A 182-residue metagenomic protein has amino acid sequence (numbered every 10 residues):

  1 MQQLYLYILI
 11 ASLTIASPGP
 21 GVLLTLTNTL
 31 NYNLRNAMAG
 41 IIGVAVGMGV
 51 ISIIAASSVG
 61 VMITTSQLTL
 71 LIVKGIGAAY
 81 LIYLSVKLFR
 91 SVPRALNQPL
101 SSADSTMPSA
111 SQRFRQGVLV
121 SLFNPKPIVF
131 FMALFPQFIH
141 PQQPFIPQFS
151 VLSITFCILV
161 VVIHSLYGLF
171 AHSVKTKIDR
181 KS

Functional and structural regions predicted by a protein language model:
Q2-L71, A133-L152, K175: Juxtamembrane transmembrane-helix termini in multi-pass membrane transport proteins
Y5-I10, A79-I82, Q116-L119, T155-F156: Short alpha-helical transmembrane interface motifs in multi-pass membrane proteins
S12, A16, G49-V50, V86 (+2 more regions): Hydrophobic/aromatic residues within the transmembrane alpha-helices of Major Facilitator Superfamily
N36-R113, F170, K177: Membrane helix-loop-helix hairpins that form the core translocation module of multi-pass transporters
S150-K175: Hydrophobic alpha-helical transmembrane segments of multi-pass membrane transport proteins, especially secondary
S182: Conserved small/polar residues in nucleotide/adenosyl-binding loops
